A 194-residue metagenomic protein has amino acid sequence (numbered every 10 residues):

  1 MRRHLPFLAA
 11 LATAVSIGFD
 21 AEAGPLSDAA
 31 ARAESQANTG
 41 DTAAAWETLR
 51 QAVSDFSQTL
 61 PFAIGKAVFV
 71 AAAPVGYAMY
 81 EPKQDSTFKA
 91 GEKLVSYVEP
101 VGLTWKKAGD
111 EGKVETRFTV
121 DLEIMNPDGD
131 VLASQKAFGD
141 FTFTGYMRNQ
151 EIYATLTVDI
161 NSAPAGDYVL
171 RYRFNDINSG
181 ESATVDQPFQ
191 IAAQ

Functional and structural regions predicted by a protein language model:
M1-L8: Bacterial N-terminal signal peptides that target proteins for export
L8-S16: Bacterial N-terminal signal peptides
I17-A23: Sec/Tat signal peptide C-region and signal peptidase I cleavage site
G24-Q194: Intrinsically disordered, low-complexity terminal regions enriched in Ser/Thr/Pro/Gly and charged residues
